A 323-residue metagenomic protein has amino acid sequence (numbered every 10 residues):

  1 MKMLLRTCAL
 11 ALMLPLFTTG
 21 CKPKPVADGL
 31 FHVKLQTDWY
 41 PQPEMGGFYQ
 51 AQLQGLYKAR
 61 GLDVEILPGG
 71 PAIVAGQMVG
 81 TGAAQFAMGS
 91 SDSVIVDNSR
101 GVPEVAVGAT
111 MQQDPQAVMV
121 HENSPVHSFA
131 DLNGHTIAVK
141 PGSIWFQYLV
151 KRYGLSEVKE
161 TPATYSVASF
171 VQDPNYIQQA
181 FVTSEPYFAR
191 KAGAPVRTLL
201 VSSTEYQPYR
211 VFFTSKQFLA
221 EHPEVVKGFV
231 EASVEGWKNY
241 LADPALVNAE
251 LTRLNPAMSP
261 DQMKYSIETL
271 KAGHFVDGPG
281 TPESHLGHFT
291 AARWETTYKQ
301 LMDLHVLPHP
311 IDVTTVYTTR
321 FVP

Functional and structural regions predicted by a protein language model:
M1-C8: Bacterial N-terminal signal peptides that target proteins for export
L16-G20: C-terminal motif of bacterial Sec signal peptides marking the signal peptidase cleavage site
K22-K24: Bacterial signal peptide processing site
V26-A180, L199-L200: Short, glycine-/small- and polar/acidic-enriched structural segments that line small-molecule recognition paths
Q52-G55, R60-G61, A83, M88-S91 (+10 more regions): Sec/Tat-exported extracytoplasmic proteins
D92-S93, A163-S259: Pocket-lining segment of extracytoplasmic ligand-binding domains
A220-L304: Secondary-structure end/capping motifs
A292-P323: Conserved C-terminal helix/tail region of periplasmic/extracytoplasmic solute-binding proteins
